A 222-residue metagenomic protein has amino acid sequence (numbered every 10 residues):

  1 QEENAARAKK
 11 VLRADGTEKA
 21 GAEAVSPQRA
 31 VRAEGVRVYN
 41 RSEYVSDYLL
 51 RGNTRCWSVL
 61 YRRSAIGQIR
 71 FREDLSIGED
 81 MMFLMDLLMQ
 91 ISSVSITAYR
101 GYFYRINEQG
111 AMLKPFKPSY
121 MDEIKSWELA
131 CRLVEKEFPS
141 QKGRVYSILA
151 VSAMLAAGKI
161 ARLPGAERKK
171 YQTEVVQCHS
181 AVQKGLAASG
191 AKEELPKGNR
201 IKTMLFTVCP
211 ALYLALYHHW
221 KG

Functional and structural regions predicted by a protein language model:
Q1-S95, Y102-Y120: Donor-binding/catalytic cores of nucleotide-activated saccharide and glycerol-phosphate transferases/polymerases
A5-A8, A111, S126, L205 (+1 more regions): Gram-positive cell-envelope targeting signals
K10, E18-A20, R162-G222: Membrane-interface aromatic/basic loop that binds lipid-linked glycans or pyrophosphate carriers, typified by
L84, C131, K202: Generic structural marker for isolated residues within well-ordered, non-membrane alpha-helices of soluble domains
L88-M89, A153-A157: Conserved short hydrophobic patches within well-ordered secondary structure
R100-N107, L113-S140, S152-L155, R162-L186: Catalytic core of nucleotide-sugar-dependent glycosyltransferases
S140-I148: All-alpha amphipathic helical-bundle segments outside canonical DNA-binding/catalytic cores that form hydrophobic
